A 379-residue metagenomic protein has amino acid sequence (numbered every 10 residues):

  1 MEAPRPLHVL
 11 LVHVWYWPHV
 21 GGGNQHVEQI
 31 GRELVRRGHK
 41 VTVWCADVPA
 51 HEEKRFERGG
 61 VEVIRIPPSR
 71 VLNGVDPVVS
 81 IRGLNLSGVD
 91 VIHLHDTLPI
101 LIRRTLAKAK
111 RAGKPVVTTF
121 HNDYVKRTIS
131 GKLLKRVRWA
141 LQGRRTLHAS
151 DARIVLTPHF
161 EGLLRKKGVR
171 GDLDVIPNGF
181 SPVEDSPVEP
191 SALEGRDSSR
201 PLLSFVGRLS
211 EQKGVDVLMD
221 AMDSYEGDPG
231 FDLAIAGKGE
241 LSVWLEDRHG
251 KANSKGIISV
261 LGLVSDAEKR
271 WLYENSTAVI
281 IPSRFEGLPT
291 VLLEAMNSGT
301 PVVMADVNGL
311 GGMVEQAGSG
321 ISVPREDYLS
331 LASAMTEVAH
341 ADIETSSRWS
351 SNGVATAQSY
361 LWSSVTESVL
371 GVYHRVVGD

Functional and structural regions predicted by a protein language model:
P115, V125-R145: Nucleotide-sugar donor phosphate/pyrophosphate-binding loop at the beta->alpha transition of glycosyltransferases
H159, G179: Carbohydrate-associated surface elements
A192-D223, G318: Conserved donor-binding/catalytic core segment of Leloir-type glycosyltransferases
E246-V264: Nucleotide-activated donor-binding/catalytic signature segment of Leloir-type glycosyltransferases, i.e., the conserved
L263-V264, W271-S276: Short alpha-helical donor nucleotide-sugar binding micro-motif in glycosyltransferases
R284: Aromatic "clamp/platform" in nucleotide-sugar-dependent glycosyltransferases that forms part of the donor/acceptor
P301-A305: Short hydrophobic beta-strand element within catalytic cores of glycosyltransferases and related nucleotide-activated
G311-E337: Change "using UDP/GDP/dTDP sugars" to "using nucleotide sugars
